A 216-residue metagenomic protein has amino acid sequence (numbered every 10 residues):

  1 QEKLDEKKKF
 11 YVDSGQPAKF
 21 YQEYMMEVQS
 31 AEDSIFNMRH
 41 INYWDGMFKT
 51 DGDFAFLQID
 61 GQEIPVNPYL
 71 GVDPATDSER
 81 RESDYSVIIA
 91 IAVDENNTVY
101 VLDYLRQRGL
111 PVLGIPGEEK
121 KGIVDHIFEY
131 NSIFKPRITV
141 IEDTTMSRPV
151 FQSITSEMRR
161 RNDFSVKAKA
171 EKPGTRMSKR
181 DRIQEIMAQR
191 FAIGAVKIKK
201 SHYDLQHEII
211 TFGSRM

Functional and structural regions predicted by a protein language model:
Q1-A75: ATPase catalytic-site recognition across NTP-hydrolyzing enzymes
Q1-F10, E27-A31, I35, D94-R215: Mg2+-dependent endonuclease catalytic cores in nucleic-acid-processing enzymes, primarily RNase H-like
D13, P17, R81-D84, S147: Active-site-proximal structural scaffolding
F56-I64, S78-E82, E129-I133: Short, conserved, surface-exposed binding loops centered on an aromatic residue
P68, R81-D84, P116, K120: Hydrophobic alpha-helical segments and helix-packing faces
L70-G71, A90, V140: Structured core elements
V72-I88: An active-site-proximal beta-strand-loop segment
